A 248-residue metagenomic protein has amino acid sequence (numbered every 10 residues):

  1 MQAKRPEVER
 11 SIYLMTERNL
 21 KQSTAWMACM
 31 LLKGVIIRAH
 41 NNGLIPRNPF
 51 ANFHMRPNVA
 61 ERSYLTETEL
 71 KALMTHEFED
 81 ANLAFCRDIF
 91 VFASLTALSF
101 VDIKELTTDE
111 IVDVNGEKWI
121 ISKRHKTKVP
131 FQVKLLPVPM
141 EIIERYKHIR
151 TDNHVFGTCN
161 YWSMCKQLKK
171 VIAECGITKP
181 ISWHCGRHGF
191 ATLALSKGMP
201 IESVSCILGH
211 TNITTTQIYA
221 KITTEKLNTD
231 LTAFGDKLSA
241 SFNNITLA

Functional and structural regions predicted by a protein language model:
M1-I37, N42, A81-A84, C159-W162 (+1 more regions): N-terminal core-binding DNA-recognition domain of tyrosine site-specific recombinases/integrases
N19-M30, N41-F100, I149: Basic, Lys/Arg- and aromatic-enriched nucleic-acid-binding interface segment
H54, A60-S63, E69, E105-I142: Conserved tyrosine-mediated DNA breakage-rejoining catalytic core shared by Y-recombinases
V59, H125-E144, R150-K170: C-terminal catalytic core of Y-nucleophile DNA break-rejoin enzymes
Y64, R124-K128, Y161, L208 (+1 more regions): Catalytic-site neighborhood detector that most strongly recognizes the C-terminal catalytic loop/helix of tyrosine
V91, L95-D102, R187-T211, I218: C-terminal catalytic core of tyrosine-transesterase DNA break-rejoin enzymes
E110-E117, T178-K179, M199-I218, T229: Short, polar N-cap/turn motifs at the start of nucleic acid-interacting alpha helices
F234-A248: C-terminal secondary-structure termini that scaffold catalytic or DNA-interacting sites
